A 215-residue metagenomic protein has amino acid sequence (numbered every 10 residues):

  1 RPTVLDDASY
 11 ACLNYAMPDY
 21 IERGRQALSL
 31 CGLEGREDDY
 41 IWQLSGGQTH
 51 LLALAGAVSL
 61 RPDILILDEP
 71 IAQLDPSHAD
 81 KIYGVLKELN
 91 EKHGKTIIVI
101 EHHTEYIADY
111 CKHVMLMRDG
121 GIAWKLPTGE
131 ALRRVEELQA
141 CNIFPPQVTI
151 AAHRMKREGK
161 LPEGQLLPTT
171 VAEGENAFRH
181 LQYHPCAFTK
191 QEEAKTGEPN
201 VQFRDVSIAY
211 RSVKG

Functional and structural regions predicted by a protein language model:
D19-R36: Conserved ABC ATPase "signature" region
Y40-L44, Q48: Conserved ABC ATPase signature
L54: Hydrophobic anchor residue at the start of the ABC signature
R61: Conserved catalytic motifs of ABC-family nucleotide-binding domains
L65-D68: Catalytic Walker B motif of ABC-type/P-loop ATPase nucleotide-binding domains
E101-H102: H-loop/switch region of ABC-family ATPase nucleotide-binding domains
G121-H153: Conserved beta-strand-loop-alpha-helix hinge in the C-terminal portion of ABC ATPase nucleotide-binding domains
